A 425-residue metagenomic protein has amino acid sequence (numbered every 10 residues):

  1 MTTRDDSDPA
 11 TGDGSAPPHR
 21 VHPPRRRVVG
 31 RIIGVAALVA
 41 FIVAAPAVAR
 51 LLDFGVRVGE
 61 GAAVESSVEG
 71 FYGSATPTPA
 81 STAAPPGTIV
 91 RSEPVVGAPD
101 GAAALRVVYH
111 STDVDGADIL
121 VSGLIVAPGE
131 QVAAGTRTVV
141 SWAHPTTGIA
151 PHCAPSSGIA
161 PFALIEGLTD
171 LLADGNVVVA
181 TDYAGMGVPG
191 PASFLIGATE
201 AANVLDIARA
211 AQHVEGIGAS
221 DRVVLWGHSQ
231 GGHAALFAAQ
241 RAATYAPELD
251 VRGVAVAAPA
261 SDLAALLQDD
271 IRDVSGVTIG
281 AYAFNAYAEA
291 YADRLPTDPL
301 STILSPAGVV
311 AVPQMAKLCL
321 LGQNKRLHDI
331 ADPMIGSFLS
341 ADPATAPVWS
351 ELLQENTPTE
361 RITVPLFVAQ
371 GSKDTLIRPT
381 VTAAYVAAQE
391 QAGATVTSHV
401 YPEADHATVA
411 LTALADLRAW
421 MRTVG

Functional and structural regions predicted by a protein language model:
R27-L38, A45-V132: Catalytic-loop region of hydrolases
S74, A257-P358: Accessory cap/linker subdomain of secreted extracellular hydrolases
D113-D174, G187: Short, surface-exposed "cap/lid" segments of acyl-processing enzymes
F194-E215: Alpha/beta-hydrolase active-site loop
A210-I279: Primarily recognizes the serine-hydrolase "nucleophile elbow" in alpha/beta-hydrolase and SGNH/GDSL folds
A341, T345-E351, N356, F367 (+1 more regions): C-terminal catalytic histidine-bearing segment of alpha/beta-hydrolase fold enzymes
I362, F367-D374: Short beta-strand/loop motif that positions the catalytic acidic residue of the alpha/beta-hydrolase fold
S372-I377, A407: Acidic catalytic loop of the alpha/beta-hydrolase fold
